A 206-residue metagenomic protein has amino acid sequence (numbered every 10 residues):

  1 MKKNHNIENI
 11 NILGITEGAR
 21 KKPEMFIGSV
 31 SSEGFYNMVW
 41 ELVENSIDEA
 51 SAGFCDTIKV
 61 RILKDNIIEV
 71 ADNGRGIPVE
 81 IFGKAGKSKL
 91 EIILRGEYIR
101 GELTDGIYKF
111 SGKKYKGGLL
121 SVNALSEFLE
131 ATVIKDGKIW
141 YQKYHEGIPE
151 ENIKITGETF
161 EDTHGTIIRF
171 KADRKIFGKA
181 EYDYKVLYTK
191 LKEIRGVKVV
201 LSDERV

Functional and structural regions predicted by a protein language model:
M1-V43, I92-L94, E102: Bergerat-fold GHKL ATPase/HATPase_c domain
K2-E8, N66-K89, R100-V206: GHKL-type ATPase core
K21, L42-C55, I67-N73, I77: Core mixed alpha/beta domains of very large multi-subunit molecular machines
G28, C55-D56, E102, V200: Secondary-structure boundary/capping residues
S32-I58, G118-L125: Conserved ATP-binding N-box helix of the HATPase_c
E44, D48, A52, R95-I99 (+1 more regions): Short, intrinsically disordered, mixed-charge
T57-D65: Short beta-strand/loop element within the Bergerat-fold HATPase_c
